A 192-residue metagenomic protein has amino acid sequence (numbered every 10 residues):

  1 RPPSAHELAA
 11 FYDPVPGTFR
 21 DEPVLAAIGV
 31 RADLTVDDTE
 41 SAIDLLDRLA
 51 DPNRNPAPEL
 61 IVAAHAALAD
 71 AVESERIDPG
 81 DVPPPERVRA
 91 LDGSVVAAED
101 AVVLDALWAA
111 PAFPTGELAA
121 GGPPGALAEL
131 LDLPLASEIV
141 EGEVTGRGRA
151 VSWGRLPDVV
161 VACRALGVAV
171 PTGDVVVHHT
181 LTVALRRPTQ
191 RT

Functional and structural regions predicted by a protein language model:
R1-T192: Amphipathic alpha-helical coiled-coil/helical-bundle segments that mediate oligomerization/assembly and other
